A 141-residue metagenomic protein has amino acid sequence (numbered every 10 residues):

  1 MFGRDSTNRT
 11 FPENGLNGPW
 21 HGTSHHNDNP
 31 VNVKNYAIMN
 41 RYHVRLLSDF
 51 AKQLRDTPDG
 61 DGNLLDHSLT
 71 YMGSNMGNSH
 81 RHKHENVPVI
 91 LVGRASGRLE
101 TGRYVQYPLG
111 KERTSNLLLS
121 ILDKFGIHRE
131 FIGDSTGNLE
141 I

Functional and structural regions predicted by a protein language model:
M1-I141: Ligand-binding pockets and gating/stacking loops
